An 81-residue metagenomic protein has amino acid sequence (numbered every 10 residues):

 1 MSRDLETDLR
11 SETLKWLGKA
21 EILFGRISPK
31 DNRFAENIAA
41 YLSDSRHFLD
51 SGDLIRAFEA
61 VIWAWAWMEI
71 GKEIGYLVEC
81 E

Functional and structural regions predicted by a protein language model:
S2-A35: Amphipathic, heptad-repeat alpha-helical segments
D8, G52, R56: Conserved aromatic-histidine-acidic binding/catalytic patches
L17, L42-S45: Alpha-helical tetratricopeptide repeat
D31-Y41, A60, E79-C80: Short, well-ordered alpha-helical segments that carry or flank key catalytic/ligand-binding motifs at enzyme/regulatory
R46, W65-E81: Short, charge-rich amphipathic alpha-helical segments embedded in non-transmembrane helical bundles/solenoids
